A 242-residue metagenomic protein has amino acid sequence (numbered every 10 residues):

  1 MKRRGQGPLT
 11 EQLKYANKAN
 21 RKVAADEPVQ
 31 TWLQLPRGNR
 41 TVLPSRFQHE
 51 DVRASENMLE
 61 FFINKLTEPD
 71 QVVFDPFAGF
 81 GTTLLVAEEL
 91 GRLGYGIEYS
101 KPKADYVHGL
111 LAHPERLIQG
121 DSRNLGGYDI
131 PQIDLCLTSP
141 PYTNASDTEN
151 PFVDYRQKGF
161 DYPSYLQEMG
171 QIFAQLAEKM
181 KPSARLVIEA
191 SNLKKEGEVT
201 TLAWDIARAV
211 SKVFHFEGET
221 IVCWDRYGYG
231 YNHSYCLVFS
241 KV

Functional and structural regions predicted by a protein language model:
M1-V242: Class I S-adenosyl-L-methionine-dependent methyltransferase catalytic core
